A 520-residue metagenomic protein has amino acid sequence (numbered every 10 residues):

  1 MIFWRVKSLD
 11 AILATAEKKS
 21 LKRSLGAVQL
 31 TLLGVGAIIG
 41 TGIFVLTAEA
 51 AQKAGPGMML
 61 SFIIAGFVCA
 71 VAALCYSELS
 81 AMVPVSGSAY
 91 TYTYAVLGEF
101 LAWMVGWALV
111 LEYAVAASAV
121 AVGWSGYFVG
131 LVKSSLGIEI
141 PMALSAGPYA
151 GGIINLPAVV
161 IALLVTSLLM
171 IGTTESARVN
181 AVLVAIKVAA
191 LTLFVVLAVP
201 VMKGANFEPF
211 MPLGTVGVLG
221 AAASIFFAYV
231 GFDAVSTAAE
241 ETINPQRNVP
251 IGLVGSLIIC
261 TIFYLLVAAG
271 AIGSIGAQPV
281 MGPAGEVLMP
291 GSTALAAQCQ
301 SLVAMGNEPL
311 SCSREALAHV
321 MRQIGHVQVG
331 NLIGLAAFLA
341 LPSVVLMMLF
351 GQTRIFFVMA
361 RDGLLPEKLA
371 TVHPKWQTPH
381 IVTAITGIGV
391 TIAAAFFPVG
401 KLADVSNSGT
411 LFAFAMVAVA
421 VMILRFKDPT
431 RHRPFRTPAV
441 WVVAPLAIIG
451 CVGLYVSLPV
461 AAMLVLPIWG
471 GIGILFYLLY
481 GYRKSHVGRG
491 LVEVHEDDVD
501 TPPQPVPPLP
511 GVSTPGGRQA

Functional and structural regions predicted by a protein language model:
M1-L46, Q52-G57, A70-S77, V83-S86 (+4 more regions): Membrane-interface "cap" regions at the ends of multi-pass membrane proteins
A14-L21, M58-M59, I63, L136-A158 (+1 more regions): Helix-loop-helix junctions that connect adjacent transmembrane segments in multi-pass membrane transporters
K22, A27, I153-V159, I243-R247 (+6 more regions): Loop-to-transmembrane helix boundary motifs in multi-pass membrane proteins
K22, I43-A146, I259, A413 (+1 more regions): Extracellular loop-to-transmembrane helix junctions
F44, V85, A108-G126, Y229 (+4 more regions): Membrane-helix boundary/coupling elements in multi-pass transport proteins
S125, I153-V201, P212-T215, L253-L257 (+3 more regions): Membrane-interface loop-to-helix entry segments
A150-I154, P212, K368-H380, F414-A462 (+2 more regions): C-terminal membrane-solvent junction of multi-pass transporters and transport-like membrane proteins
D404-V405, G409-T410, T437-A520: A generic transmembrane alpha-helix motif of multi-pass inner-membrane proteins
